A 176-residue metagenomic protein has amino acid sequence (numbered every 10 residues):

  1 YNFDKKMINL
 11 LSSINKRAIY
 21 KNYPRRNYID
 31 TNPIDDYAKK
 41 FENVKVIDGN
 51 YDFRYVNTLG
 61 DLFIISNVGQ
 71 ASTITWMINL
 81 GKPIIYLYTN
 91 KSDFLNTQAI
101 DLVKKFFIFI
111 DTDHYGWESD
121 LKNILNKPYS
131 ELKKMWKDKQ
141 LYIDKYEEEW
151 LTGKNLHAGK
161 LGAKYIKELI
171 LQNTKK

Functional and structural regions predicted by a protein language model:
Y1-D36, L151: Conserved catalytic-core segment of nucleotide-activated headgroup transferases in glycan assembly
N15, L59-D61, G81: Short, well-ordered alpha-helix to beta-strand connector turns
A18, V46, I84-I85: Hydrophobic beta-strand scaffold residues
T31-N50: Nucleotide-activated donor-binding/catalytic signature segment of Leloir-type glycosyltransferases, i.e., the conserved
D35-D36, F41, N67-K154: Catalytic binding pocket for nucleotide-activated donors in carbohydrate/polymer assembly enzymes
N50-G60: Short acidic alpha-helix that forms the nucleotide-activated donor recognition element in Leloir-type transferases
T58-G69: Acidic donor-binding loop of glycosyltransferase active sites
L151-K176: C-terminal alpha-helical cap of glycosyltransferases
